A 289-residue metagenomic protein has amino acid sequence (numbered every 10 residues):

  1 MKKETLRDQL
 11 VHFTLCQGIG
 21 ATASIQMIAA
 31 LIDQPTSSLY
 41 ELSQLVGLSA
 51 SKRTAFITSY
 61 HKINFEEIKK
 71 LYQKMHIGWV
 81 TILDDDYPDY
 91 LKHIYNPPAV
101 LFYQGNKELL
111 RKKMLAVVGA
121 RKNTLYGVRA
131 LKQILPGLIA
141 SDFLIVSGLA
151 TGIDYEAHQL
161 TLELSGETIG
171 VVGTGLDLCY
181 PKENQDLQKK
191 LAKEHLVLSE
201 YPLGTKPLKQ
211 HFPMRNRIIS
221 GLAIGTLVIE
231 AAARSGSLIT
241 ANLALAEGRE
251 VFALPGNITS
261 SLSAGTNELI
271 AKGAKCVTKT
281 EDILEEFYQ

Functional and structural regions predicted by a protein language model:
M1-G127: Short, positively charged patches
K2-E4, I82-Q289: Glycine-biased, small-residue-rich flexible motifs in mid-sequence functional cores and linkers
